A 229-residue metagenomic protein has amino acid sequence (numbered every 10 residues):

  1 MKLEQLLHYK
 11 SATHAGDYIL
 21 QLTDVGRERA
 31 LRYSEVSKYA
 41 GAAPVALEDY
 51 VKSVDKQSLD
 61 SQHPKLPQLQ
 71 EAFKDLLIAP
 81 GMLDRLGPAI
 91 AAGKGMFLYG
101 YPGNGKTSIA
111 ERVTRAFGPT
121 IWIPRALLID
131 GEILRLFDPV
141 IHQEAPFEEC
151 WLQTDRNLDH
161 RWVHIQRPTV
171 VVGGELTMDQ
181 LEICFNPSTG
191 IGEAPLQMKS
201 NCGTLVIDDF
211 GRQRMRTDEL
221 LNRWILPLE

Functional and structural regions predicted by a protein language model:
M1-E4, R29, Y33, P227: Generic N-terminal helix/loop capping motif
K2, R32, H63-K65, P124: Serine/threonine-rich low-complexity intrinsically disordered regions
K2-T13: A short, conserved structural fragment
Q5, S37, G100-Y101: Long, hydrophobic, amphipathic alpha-helical segments used as structural scaffolds
L7, S61-Q62, L66-E71: Long, low-complexity, intrinsically disordered polar/charged segments
S11-H63: Short, amphipathic alpha-helical interaction segments positioned at domain boundaries
P67-E229: Conserved ASCE/P-loop NTPase catalytic core
